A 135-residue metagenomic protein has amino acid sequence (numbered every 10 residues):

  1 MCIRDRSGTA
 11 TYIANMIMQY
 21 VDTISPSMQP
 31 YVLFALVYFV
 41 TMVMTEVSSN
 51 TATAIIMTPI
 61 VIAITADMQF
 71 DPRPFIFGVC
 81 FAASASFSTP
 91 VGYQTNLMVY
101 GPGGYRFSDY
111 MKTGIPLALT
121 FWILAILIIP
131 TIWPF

Functional and structural regions predicted by a protein language model:
M1-I3: Short, small-residue-biased leader/transition segments that mark boundaries at the very start of proteins
D5-M16, E46-V47, I129-F135: Transmembrane helix-loop junctions in multi-pass membrane proteins
G8-L33: Helix-loop-helix junctions that connect adjacent transmembrane helices in secondary transporters/permeases, recognized
I13-I17, A52-I64, I76, Y93-G104: Re-entrant/interfacial helical elements at transmembrane boundaries that shape and gate the permeation pathway
M28-M42, M68-S88: Alpha-helical transmembrane segments of multi-pass membrane proteins
F39-V43, I64, I123-L127: Alpha-helical transmembrane segments of multipass membrane proteins
I62-R73, P134-F135: Helix-coil boundary and interhelical linker segments in multi-pass alpha-helical membrane proteins
F77-F135: Juxtamembrane and boundary regions of transmembrane helices in multi-pass small-molecule transporters and channels
